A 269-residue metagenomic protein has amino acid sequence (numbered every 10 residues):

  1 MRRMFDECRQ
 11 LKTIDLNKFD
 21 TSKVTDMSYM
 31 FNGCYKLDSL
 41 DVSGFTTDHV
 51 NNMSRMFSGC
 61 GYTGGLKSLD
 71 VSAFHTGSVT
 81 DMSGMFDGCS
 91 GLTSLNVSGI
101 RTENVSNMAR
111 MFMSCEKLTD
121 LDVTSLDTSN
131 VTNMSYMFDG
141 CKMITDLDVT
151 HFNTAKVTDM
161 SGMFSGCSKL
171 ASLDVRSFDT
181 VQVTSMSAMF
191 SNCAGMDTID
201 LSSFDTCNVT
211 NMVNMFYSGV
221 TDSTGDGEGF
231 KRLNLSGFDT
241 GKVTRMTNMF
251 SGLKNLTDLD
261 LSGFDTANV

Functional and structural regions predicted by a protein language model:
M1-E7, N268: Short intrinsically disordered, low-complexity coil segments enriched in acidic
R2-R3, S28-Y29, S54-R55, S83-G84 (+6 more regions): Register-specific detector for alpha-helical tandem repeat solenoids, activating on a conserved position within each
D6, N32, S58, D87 (+6 more regions): Ankyrin-repeat helical core positions
Q10-T25, K36-N51, Y62-T80, G91-S106 (+6 more regions): Structural signature of tandem-repeat unit edges
